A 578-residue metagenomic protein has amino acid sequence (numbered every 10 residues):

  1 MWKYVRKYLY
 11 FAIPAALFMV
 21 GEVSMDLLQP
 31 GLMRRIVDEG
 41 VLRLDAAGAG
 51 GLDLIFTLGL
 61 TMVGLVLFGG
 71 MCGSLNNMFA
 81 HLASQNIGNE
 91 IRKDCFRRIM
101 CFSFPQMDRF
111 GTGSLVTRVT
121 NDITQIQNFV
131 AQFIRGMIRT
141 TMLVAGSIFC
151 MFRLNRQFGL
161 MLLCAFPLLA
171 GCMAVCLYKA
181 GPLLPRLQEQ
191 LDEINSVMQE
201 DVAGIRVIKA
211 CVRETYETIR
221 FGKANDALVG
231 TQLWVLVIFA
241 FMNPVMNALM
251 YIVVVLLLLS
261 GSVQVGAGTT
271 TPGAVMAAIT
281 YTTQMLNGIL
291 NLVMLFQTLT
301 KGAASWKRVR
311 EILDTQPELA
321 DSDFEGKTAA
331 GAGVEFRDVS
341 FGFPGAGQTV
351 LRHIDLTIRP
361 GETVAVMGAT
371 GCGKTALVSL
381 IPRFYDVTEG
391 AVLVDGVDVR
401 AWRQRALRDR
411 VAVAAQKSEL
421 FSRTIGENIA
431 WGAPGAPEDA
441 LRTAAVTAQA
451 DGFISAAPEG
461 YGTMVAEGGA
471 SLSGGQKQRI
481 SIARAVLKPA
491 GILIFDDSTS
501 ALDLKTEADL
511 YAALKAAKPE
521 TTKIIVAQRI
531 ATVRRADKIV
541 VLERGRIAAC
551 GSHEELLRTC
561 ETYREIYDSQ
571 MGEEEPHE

Functional and structural regions predicted by a protein language model:
R6, Y10-L75, F79, F152-F158 (+1 more regions): Transmembrane helix-loop-helix hairpins at lipid-water interfaces of multipass membrane proteins, especially the type-1
K7, C101-P105, N121-V130, I134 (+8 more regions): An intracellular "coupling" helix at the cytosolic face of ABC transporter transmembrane type-1 domains
K7, F11-S24, Q132-L187, L256-T270: Transmembrane helices of ABC transporter permease
L17-F18, M25-D38, F56, L65-T112 (+12 more regions): Juxtamembrane helix-loop junctions of ABC transporter transmembrane domains
V20-L28, L67-S74, I126-F129, F133-A145 (+5 more regions): Hydrophobic alpha-helical transmembrane bundles that constitute the permease/transmembrane domains of multi-pass
R43, C150-C164, W234-K307, I312-L313: Helix-loop-helix
L44, Q85, K93-T117, N121-I123 (+6 more regions): Short intracellular "coupling" helices and adjacent cytoplasmic loop segments at the cytosolic face of multi-pass
G48-G51, K327-E578: ABC-type nucleotide-binding domain
